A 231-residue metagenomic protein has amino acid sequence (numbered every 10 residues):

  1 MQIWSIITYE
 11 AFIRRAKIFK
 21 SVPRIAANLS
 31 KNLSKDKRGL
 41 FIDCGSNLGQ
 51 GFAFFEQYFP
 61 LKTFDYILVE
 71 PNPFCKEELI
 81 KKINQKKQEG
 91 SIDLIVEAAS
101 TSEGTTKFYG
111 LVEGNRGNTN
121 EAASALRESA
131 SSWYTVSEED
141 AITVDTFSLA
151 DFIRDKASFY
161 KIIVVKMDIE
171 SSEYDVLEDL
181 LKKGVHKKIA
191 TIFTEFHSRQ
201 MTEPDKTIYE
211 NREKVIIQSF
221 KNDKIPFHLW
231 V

Functional and structural regions predicted by a protein language model:
M1-V231: Phosphate/nucleotide-binding beta-alpha loop and adjacent structural elements of enzyme active sites
